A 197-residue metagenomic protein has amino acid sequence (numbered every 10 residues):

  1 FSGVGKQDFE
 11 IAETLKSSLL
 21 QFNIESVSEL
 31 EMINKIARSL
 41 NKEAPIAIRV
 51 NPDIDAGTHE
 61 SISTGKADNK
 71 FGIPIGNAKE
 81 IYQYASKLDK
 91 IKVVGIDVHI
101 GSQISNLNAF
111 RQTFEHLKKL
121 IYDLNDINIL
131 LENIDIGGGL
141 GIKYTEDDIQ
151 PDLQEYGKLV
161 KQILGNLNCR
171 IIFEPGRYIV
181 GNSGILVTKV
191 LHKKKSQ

Functional and structural regions predicted by a protein language model:
F1-N133, K194: Active-site-proximal beta-alpha core segment in soluble small-molecule metabolic enzymes
S102-Q197: C-terminal active-site-proximal or functional interface alpha/beta core segments in diverse enzymes
